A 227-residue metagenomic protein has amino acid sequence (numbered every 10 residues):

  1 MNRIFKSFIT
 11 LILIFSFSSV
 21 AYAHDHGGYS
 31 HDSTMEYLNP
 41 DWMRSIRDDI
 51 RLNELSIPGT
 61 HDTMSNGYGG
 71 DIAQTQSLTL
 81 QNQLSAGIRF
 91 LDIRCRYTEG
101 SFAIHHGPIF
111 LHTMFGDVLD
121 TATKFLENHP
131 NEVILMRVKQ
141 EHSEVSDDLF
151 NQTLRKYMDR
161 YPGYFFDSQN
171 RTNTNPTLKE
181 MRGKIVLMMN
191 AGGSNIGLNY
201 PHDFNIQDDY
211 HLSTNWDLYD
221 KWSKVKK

Functional and structural regions predicted by a protein language model:
I4-Y22: Sec-dependent N-terminal signal peptides of Gram-positive bacterial secreted proteins and lipoproteins
H24-F90, E99-N128, V133, S194-L198 (+1 more regions): Long, acidic (Asp/Glu-rich), low-complexity accessory segments flanking structured domains
T60, R96, K139-E141, N190-G192: Active-site beta-loop-alpha junctions enriched in small/polar residues
Q83, R94, M136, L187: Conserved, mostly hydrophobic/aromatic
A86-R89, H129-L135, R160-G163, M181-I185: Loop/turn elements at helix/coil->beta-strand transitions in domains of secreted/extracellular proteins
Y97, P130-E144: Active-site groove signature of glycoside hydrolases
M114-F115, R155-N173, V186: Acidic, His- and aromatic-enriched active-site or binding-groove loops in soluble protein domains that engage sugars
M188-K227: C-terminal active-site rim and adjoining tail of enzyme catalytic domains
